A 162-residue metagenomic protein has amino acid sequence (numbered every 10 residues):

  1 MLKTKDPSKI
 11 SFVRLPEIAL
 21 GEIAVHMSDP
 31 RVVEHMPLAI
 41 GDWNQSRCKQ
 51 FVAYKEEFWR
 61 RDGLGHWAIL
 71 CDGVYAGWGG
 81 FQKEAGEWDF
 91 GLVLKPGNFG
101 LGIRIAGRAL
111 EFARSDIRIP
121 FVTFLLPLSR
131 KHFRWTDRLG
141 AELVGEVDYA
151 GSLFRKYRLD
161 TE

Functional and structural regions predicted by a protein language model:
M1-H35, H66-E162: Acyl-donor (CoA/ACP) binding surface of acyl/acetyltransferases
I23-S28, C48-K55: Hydrophobic alpha-helical core bundles mediating ligand binding, dimerization, or RNAP-core interactions
V33-A53: Conserved GNAT-fold acetyl-CoA-binding loop/helix
A53-A68: A short helix-loop-beta-strand connector motif used in the catalytic cores of GNAT acetyltransferases and, in some
